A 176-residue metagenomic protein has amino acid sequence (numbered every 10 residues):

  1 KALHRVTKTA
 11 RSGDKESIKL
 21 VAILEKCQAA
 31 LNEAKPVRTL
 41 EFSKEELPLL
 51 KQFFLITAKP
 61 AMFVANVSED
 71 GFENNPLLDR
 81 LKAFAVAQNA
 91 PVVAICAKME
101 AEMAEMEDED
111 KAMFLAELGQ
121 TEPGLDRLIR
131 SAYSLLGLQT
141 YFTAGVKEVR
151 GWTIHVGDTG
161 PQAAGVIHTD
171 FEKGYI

Functional and structural regions predicted by a protein language model:
K1: Conserved P-loop NTPase nucleotide-binding/switch module
H4-I176: C-terminal-of-GTPase-core extension/linker across diverse P-loop GTPases
